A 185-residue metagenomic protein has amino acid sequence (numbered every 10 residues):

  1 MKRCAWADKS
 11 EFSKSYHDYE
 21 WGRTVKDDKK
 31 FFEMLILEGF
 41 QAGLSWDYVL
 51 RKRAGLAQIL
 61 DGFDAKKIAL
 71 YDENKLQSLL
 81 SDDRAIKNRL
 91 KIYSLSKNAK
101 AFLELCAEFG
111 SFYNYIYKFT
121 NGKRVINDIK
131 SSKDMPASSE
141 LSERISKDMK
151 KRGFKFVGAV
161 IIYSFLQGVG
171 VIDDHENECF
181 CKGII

Functional and structural regions predicted by a protein language model:
M1-I185: HhH-family (HhH-GPD) DNA N-glycosylase catalytic core used in base-excision repair
